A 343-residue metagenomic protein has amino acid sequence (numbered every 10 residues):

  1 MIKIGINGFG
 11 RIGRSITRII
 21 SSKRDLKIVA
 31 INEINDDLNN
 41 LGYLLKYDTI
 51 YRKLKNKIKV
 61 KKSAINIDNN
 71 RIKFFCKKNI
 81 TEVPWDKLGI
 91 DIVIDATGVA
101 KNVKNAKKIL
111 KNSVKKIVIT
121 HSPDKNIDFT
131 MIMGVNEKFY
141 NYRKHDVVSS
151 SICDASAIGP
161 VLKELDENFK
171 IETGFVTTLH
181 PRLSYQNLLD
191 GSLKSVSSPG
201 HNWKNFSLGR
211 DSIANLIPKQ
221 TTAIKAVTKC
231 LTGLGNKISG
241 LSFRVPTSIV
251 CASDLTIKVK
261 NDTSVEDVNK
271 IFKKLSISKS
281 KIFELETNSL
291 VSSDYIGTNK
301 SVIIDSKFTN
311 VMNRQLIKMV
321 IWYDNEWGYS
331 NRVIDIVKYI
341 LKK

Functional and structural regions predicted by a protein language model:
M1-G209, D335, K343: N-terminal Rossmann-like NAD(P) cofactor-binding subdomain of oxidoreductases, focused on the glycine-rich
I6, G10, K87, V99-A100 (+10 more regions): Electropositive phosphate-/nucleotide-binding environments in soluble metabolic enzymes
S21-D25, K163-I171, P181-S184, P218-T221 (+5 more regions): Generic secondary-structure signature for well-ordered alpha-helical cores
I34-D36, P123-D124, I152-D154, T178-Q186 (+5 more regions): Glycine-rich beta-alpha junction loops
K144-H145, D211-I213, V250-D254, L316-K318: Short, solvent-exposed beta-strand edge segments and adjacent coil->beta transition regions
S150, D211-I217, T256-K258: Short beta-strand and adjoining strand-loop segment in the mid-core of the Rossmann-like NAD(P)-dependent dehydrogenase
S192-G240: Active-site/ligand-binding loops adjacent to catalytic centers
S239-V245, A252-K343: C-terminal active-site/capping subdomain that shapes the small-molecule cofactor and substrate pocket of enzyme
